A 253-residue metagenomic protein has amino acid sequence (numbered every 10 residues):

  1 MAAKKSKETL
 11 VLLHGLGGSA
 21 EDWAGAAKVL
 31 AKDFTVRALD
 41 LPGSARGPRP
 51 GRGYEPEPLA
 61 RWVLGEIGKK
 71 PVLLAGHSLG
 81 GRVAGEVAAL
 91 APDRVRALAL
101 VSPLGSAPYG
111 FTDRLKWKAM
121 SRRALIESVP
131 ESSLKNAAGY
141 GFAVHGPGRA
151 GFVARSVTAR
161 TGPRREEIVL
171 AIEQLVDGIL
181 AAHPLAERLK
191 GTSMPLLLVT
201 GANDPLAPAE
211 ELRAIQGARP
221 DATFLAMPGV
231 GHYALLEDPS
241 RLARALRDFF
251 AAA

Functional and structural regions predicted by a protein language model:
A2, K28, R37-A75, R244: Active-site loop/oxyanion-hole signature of alpha/beta-hydrolase fold enzymes
G15-G18, S78: Active-site glycine-rich loops that stabilize anionic/oxyanionic intermediates across multiple enzyme folds
G17-G25: Serine-hydrolase catalytic-loop signature spanning alpha/beta hydrolases and amidase-signature enzymes
A89, A97-S128: Flexible "cap/lid" loop of the alpha/beta hydrolase fold
V129-R188: Conserved alpha/beta-hydrolase catalytic His-Asp/Glu region
T192, L198-T200: Short beta-strand/loop motif that positions the catalytic acidic residue of the alpha/beta-hydrolase fold
A202-A207: Acidic catalytic loop of the alpha/beta-hydrolase fold
V230-P239, A243: Catalytic histidine-centered segment of alpha/beta-hydrolase-like enzymes
